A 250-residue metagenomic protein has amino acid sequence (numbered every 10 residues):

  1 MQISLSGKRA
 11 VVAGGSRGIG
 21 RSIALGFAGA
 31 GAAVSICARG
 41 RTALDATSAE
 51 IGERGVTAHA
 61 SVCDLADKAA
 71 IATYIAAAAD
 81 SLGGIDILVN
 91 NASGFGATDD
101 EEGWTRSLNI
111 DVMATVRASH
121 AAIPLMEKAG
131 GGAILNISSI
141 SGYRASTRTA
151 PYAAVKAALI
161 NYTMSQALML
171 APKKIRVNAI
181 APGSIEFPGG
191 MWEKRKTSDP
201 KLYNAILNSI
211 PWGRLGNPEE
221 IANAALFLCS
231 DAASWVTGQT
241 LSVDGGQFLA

Functional and structural regions predicted by a protein language model:
M1-S6, R144, A225-L226, T237-A250: Short C-terminal tail/terminal secondary-structure segment of NAD(P)H-dependent dehydrogenase/reductase domains
R9, S16-R17: Conserved glycine-rich cofactor-binding loop
G96-L108, I134, I206: Substrate-binding pocket helix/loop in short-chain dehydrogenase/reductase
S119, V155, T163: Active-site helix of classical SDR
P124, L168-M169, S234: Alpha-helical segment proximal to the catalytic Tyr-Lys
S139: Residue(s) in the substrate-gating loop at a strand-loop-helix junction that position the organic substrate next
A171, R176, V236-G238: Short, small/polar-rich loop/turn modules that mediate ligand/substrate recognition or access, typified
